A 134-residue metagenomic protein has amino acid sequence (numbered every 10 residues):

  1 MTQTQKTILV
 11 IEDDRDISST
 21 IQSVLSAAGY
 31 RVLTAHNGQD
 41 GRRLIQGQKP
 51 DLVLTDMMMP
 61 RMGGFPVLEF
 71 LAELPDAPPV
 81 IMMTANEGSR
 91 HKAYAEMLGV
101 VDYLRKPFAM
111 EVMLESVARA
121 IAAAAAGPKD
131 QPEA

Functional and structural regions predicted by a protein language model:
S19-A27: Charged docking surfaces used in two-component/phosphorelay signaling
G29-H36, L44: Short hydrophobic/Thr-rich beta-strand motif most characteristic of the beta2 strand and flanking loop of CheY-like
H36-D40, M62-P66: Acidic catalytic/metal-coordinating carboxylates
R43, F65-D76: Short amphipathic alpha-helix used as the core "switch/output" element in two-component signaling
Q48-L54: Active-site beta3 strand of CheY-like receiver
M59: Receiver (REC) domain active-site loop signature in two-component systems and cognate sites in sensor histidine kinases
P66, E87-D102, E115, R119: Alpha4 helix (beta4-alpha4-beta5 surface) of REC/receiver domains from two-component response regulators
